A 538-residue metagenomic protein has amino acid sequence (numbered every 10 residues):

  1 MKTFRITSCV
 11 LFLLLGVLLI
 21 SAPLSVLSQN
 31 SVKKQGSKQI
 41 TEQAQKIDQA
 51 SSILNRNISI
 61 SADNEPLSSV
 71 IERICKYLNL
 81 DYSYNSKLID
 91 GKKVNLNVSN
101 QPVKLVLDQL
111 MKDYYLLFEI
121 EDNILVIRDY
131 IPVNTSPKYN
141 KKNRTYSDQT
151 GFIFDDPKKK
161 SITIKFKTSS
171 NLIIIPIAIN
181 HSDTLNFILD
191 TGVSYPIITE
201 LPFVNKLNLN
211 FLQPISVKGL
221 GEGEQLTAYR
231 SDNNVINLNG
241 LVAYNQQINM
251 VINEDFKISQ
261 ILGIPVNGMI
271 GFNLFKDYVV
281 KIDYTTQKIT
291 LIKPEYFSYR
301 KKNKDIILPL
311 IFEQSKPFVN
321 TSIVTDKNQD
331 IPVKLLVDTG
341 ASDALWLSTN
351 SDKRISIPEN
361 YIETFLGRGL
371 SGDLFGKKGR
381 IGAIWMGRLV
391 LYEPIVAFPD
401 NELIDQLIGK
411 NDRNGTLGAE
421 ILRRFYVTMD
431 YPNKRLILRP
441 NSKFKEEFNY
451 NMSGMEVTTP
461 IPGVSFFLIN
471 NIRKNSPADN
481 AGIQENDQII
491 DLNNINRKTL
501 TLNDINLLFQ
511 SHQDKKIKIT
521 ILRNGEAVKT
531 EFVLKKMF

Functional and structural regions predicted by a protein language model:
M1-I153: N-terminal targeting/assembly segments of extracytoplasmic apparatus and virion spike/baseplate proteins
L27, D108-K112, L117-F538: Pepsin/retropepsin-fold aspartyl endopeptidases
